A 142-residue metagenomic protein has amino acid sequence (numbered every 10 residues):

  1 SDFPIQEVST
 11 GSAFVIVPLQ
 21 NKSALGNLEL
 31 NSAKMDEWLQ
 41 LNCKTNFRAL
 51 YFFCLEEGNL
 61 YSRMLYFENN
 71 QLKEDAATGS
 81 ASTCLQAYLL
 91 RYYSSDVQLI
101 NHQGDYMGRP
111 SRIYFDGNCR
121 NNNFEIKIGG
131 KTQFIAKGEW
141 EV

Functional and structural regions predicted by a protein language model:
S1-V142: Active-site proximal loop and beta-alpha junction motif in alpha/beta enzyme cores
